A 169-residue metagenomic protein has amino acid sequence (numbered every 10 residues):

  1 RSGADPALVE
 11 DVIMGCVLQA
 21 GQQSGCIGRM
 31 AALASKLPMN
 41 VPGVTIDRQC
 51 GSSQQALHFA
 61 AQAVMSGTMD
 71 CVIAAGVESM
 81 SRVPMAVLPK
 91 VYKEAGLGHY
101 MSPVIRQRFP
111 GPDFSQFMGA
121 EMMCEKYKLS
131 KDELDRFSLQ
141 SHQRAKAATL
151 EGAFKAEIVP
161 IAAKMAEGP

Functional and structural regions predicted by a protein language model:
R1, A31, L97-M101: Short catalytic helix/loop segments, enriched in acidic residues and glycine and frequently bearing histidine
R1-L8, M123-K128: Phosphate/pyrophosphate-binding loops at sites that engage ATP/ADP/AMP, CoA/4′-phosphopantetheine, polyphosphate
G3, E133-P169: N-terminal extracellular/periplasmic Venus flytrap/periplasmic-binding protein-like
V12, C16-V72, P110-M118: Conserved catalytic cysteine-centered active-site region of acyl-thioester-dependent Claisen-condensing enzymes
C16, S35, A75-V77, V83 (+1 more regions): Fold-independent oxyanion-binding glycine-rich loops and adjacent beta-strand/coil segments at enzyme active sites
A56, A60, A74, A120 (+2 more regions): Small-residue (primarily alanine) positions within well-ordered alpha-helices, especially packing/interaction faces
C71-K126: Flexible glycine-/small-residue-enriched beta->alpha junction loops that bind anionic phosphate/pyrophosphate groups
